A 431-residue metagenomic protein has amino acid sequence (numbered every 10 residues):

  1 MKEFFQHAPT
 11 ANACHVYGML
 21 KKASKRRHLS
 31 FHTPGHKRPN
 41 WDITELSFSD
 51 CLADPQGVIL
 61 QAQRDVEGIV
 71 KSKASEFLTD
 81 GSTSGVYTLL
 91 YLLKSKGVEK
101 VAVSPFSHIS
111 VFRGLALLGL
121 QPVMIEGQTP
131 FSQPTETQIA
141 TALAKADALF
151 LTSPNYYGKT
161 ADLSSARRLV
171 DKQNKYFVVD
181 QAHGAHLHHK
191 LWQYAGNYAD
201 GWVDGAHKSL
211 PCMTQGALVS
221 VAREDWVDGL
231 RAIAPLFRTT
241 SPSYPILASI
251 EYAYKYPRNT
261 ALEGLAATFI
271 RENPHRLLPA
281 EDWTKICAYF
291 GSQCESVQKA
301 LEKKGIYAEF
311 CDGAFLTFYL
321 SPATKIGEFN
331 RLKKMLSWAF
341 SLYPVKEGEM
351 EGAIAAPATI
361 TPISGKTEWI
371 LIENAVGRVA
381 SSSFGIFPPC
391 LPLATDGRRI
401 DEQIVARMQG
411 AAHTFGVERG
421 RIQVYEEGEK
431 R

Functional and structural regions predicted by a protein language model:
M1-G57, K175: N-terminal "arm"/small-domain region of PLP-dependent enzymes with the aminotransferase-like
F4, A8-Y17, I69-S72, G81-L277: Conserved PLP-enzyme active-site core in the AAT-like
E45-S75: Active-site-flanking structural segment that lines cofactor/substrate pockets
A62-Q63, V111, K190-L191, V297 (+1 more regions): Residues within well-ordered alpha-helices
A74-E76, W202-D204, G305-E309: A short linear hydrophobic-aromatic micro-motif
V101, L336, A412-R431: Surface-exposed interaction regions enriched in Ser/Thr/Asp/Glu that occur as long low-complexity tracts or repetitive
Y156, H207-S209, R223-W226, P242 (+5 more regions): Short, glycine-/Ser/Thr-/acidic-enriched flexible segments
H275-D396, E402, A406-E418: Conserved C-terminal alpha-helix-loop-beta "cap" of PLP-dependent enzymes that closes/shapes the active-site mouth
